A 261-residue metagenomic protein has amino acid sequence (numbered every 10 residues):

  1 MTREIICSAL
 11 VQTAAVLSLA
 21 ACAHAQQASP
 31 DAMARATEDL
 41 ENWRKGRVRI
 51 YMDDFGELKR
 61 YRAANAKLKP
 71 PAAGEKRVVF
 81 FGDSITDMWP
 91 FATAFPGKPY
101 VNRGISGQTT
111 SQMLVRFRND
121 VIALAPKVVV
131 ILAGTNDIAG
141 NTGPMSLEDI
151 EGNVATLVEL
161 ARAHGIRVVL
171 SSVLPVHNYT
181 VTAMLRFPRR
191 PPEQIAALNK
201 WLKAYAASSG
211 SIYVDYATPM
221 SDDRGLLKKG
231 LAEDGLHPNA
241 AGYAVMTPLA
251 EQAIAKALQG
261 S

Functional and structural regions predicted by a protein language model:
M1-V79, D87, F91, L124 (+3 more regions): N-terminal secretory targeting modules
T37-V48, A94-Y100, L132-A133, L226-L227: Short, basic/glycine-rich phosphate-binding loops at helix/coil junctions that contact nucleotide phosphates
E75-R77, K98-P99, A125-V129, A163-V169 (+1 more regions): Loop/turn elements at helix/coil->beta-strand transitions in domains of secreted/extracellular proteins
F80-F81, T86-I105, T110-N153, P175-T180: Oxyanion-hole/transition-state-stabilizing segment in secreted/luminal serine hydrolases and related acyltransferases
L114, R118, L147, E151-V158 (+5 more regions): Extracytoplasmic/secreted envelope proteins and their assembly/folding machinery, especially bacterial periplasmic
L132-I138, V158-I195: Active-site segments of SGNH/GDSL-like serine hydrolases that catalyze O-acetyl group transfer/hydrolysis on lipids
L147-S171, W201, Y205-S211: Charged, glycine-enriched surface loops/patches that mediate electrostatic binding to polyanionic ligands
L174-S261: Catalytic His-Asp segment of secreted/periplasmic serine-dependent ester chemistry enzymes
